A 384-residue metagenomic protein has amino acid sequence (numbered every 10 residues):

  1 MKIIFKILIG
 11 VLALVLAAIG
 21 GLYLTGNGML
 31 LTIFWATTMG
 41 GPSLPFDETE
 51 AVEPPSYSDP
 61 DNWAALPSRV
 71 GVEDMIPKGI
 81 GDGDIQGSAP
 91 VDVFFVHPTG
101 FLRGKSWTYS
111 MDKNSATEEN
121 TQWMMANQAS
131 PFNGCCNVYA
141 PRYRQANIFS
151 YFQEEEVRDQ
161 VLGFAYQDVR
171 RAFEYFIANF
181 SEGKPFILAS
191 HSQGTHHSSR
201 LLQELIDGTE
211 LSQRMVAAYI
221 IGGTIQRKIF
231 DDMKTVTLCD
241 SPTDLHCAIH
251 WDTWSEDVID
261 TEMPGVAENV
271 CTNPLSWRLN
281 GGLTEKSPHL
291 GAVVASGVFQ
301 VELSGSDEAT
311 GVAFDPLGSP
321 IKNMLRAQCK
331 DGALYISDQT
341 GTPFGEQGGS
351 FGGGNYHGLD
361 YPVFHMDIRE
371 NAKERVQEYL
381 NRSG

Functional and structural regions predicted by a protein language model:
K2-E118: N-terminal low-complexity, Ser/Thr- and acidic-residue-enriched intrinsically disordered segments
V11, G26-L30, F34, T38 (+7 more regions): Surface cap/lid and interfacial helix-loop subdomains adjacent to catalytic sites that gate substrate access
I19, R200-E204: Active-site signature of alpha/beta-hydrolase-fold catalytic machinery across serine- and Asp/Cys-nucleophile hydrolases
M29-A51, Y57, H97-K184, D338-G384: Active-site catalytic motif of lipid deacylating hydrolases and related acyltransferases
A89-V91, G134-V138, E182-P185, S212-V216: Loop/turn elements at helix/coil->beta-strand transitions in domains of secreted/extracellular proteins
D92-F95, Y139-R142, I187, A217-I220 (+1 more regions): Structural recognition of the beta-strand scaffold that forms the well-ordered cores of secreted hydrolase catalytic
V96-T99, R142-A146, H191-S192, I220-T224 (+1 more regions): Active-site-proximal beta-strand/loop segments in catalytic clefts of secreted hydrolases
S190-G194, S198: Gly/Ala-rich beta-loop-alpha elbow adjacent to hydrolase catalytic centers
